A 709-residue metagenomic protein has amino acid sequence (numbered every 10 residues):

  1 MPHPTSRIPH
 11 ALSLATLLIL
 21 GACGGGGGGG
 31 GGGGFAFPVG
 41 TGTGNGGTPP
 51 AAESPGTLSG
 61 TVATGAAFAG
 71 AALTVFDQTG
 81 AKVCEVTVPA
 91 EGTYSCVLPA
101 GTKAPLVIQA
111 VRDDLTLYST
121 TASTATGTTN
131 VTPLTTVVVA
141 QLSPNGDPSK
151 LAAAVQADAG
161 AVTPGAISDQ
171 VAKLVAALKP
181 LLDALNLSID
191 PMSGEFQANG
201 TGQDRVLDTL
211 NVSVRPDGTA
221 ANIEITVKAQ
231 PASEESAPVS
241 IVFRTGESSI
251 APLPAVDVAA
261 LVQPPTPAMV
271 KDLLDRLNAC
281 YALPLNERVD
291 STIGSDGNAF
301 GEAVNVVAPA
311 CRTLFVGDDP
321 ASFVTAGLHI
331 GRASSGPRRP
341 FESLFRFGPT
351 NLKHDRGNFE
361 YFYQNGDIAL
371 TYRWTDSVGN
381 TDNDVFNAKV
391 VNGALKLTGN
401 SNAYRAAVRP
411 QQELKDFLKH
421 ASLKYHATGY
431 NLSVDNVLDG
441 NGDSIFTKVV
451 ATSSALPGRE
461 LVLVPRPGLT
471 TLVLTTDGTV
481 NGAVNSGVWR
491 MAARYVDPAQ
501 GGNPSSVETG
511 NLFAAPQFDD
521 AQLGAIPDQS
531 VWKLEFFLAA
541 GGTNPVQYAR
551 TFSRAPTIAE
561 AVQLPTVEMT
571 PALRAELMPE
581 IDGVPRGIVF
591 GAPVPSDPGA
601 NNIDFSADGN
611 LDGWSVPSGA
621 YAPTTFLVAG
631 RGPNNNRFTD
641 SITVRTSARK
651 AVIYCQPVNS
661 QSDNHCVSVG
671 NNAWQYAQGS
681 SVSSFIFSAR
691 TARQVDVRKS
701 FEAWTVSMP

Functional and structural regions predicted by a protein language model:
M1-G21: Sec-dependent bacterial lipoprotein signal peptides
G21, G27-D384, V391-S401, V408-L414: Feature for extracytoplasmic/surface-facing segments of secreted or surface-associated proteins, emphasizing
G60-V62, Y372, K424-D443, K448 (+1 more regions): Aromatic/hydrophobic beta-strand junction motif of beta-rich domains
G301, C311, G317-A326, G348-K353 (+2 more regions): Short, compositionally biased P/S/T/A/G/V-rich stretches that sit at domain boundaries
F359, G487-D528, C655-G679: Signal that preferentially marks extracellular ectodomain short beta-strand elements of beta-sandwich modules
D435-S486, D608, S615-A648, S681-V682: Solvent-exposed loop/turn segments flanking beta-strands in beta-repeat/beta-sandwich domains
L534-F536, Y676-V697: Beta-strand-rich modules
Y548, Q694-P709: Extracellular fibronectin type III
